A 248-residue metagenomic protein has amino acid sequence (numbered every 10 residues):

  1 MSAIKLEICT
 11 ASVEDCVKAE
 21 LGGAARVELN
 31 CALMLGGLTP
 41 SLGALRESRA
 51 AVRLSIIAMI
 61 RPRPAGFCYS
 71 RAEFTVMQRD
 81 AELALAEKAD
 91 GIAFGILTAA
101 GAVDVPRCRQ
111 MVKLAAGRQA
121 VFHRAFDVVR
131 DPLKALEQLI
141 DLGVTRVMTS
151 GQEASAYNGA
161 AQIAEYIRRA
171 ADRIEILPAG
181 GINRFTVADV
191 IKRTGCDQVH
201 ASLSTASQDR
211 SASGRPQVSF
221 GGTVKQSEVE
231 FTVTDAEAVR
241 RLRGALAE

Functional and structural regions predicted by a protein language model:
M1-V27, A32-T39: N-terminal pre-domain/capping segments
I4-T10, V27-L29, I56-I60, I92-F94 (+4 more regions): Hydrophobic faces of well-ordered beta-strands that scaffold small-molecule active sites in alpha/beta enzyme cores
A11-L21, C68-E82, D127-L142, I163-R168 (+2 more regions): Catalytic cores of alpha/beta
E14, L33-L54, A72-T75, I96-A116 (+5 more regions): Active-site-adjacent beta->alpha loops and helix N-cap segments on the catalytic face of soluble alpha/beta enzymes
L21-V27, V52-S55, K88-G91, L114-R118 (+4 more regions): Glycine-enriched alpha-helix->loop->beta-strand junction motifs that scaffold or abut catalytic
R46-L85: Structural motif corresponding to the early beta-alpha repeats
A81-G95: Ordered, amphipathic secondary-structure segments that act as subunit-interaction surfaces in large macromolecular
A171-E248: C-terminal alpha-helical cap/extension of soluble enzyme domains
